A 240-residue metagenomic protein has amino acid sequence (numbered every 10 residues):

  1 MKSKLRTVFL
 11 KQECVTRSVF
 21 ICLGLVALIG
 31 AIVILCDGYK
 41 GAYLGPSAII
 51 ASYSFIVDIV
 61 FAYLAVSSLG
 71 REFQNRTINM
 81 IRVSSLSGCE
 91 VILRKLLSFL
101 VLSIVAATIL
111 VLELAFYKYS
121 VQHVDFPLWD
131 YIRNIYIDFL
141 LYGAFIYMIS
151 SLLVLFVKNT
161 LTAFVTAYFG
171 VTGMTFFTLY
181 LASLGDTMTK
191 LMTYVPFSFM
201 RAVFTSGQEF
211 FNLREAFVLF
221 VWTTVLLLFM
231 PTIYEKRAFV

Functional and structural regions predicted by a protein language model:
M1-F55, V60, T178, E209-V240: Hydrophobic alpha-helical transmembrane segments
K2-K4, S183-T205: Short hydrophobic, aromatic-rich alpha-helical segments embedded in or entering the lipid bilayer of multi-pass
S3-K4, N75, Y147: A generic alpha-helix surface/boundary motif
T7, R76-N79, I135, S151: Positions in alpha-helical segments
A27-F61, V66-S67, L93-A167, T175 (+2 more regions): Secretory targeting signals
S67-V101: Helix-loop-helix units of permease transmembrane domains in multi-pass membrane transporters, especially ABC
R71, N75, K118-D125, N159 (+4 more regions): Perimembrane helix-loop junctions in membrane proteins
V83, S87-L93, T162-L184, E235-V240: Cytoplasmic juxtamembrane regions at transmembrane-helix boundaries
